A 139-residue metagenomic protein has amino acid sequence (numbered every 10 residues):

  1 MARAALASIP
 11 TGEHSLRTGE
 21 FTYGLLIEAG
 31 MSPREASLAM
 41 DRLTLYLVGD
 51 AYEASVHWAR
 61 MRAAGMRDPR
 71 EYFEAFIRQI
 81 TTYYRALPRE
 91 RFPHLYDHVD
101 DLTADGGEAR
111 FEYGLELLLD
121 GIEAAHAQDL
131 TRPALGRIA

Functional and structural regions predicted by a protein language model:
A2-R3: C-terminal module of multi-pass small-molecule transporters
L6-G30, R34-D41, T81-P93: Amphipathic alpha-helical packing segments from all-alpha helical-bundle domains
M31, V56-A139: C-terminal peripheral helix-coil segments that are non-catalytic and often amphipathic
